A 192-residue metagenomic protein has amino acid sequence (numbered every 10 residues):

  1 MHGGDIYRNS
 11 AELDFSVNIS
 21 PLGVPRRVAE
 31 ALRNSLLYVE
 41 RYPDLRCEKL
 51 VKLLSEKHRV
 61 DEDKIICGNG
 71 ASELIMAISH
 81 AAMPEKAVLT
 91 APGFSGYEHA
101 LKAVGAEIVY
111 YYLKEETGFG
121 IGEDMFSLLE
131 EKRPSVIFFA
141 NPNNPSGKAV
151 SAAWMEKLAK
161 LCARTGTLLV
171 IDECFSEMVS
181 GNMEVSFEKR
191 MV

Functional and structural regions predicted by a protein language model:
M1-R41: N-terminal "arm"/small-domain region of PLP-dependent enzymes with the aminotransferase-like
N18-P21, A71-S72, F94, N141-P145 (+1 more regions): Short glycine-rich anion-binding loops that position phosphate/pyrophosphate groups of nucleotides and phosphorylated
C47-A87: Phosphate-binding glycine-rich loop
H80-F139: PLP-dependent aminotransferase-like
L101, L129, C162, R190-M191: A generic structural signal for well-ordered alpha-helical segments
E116-M183: Active-site phosphate-binding strand-loop segment of PLP-dependent enzymes
E184-V192: Conserved active-site segment immediately N-terminal to the catalytic lysine that forms the internal aldimine
